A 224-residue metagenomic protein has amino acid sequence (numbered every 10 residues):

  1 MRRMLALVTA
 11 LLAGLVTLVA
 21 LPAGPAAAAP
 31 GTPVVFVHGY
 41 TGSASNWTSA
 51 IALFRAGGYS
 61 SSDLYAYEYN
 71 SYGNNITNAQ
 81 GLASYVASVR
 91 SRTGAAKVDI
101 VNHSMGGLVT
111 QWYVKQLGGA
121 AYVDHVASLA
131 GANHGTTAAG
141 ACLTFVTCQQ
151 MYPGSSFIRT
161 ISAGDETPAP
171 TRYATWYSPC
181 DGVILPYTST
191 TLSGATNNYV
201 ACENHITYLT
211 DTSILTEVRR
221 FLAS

Functional and structural regions predicted by a protein language model:
M1-A28: Secretory targeting and sorting signals
A29-H38, G58-S61, Y67, Y72-T167 (+2 more regions): Serine-dependent carboxylesterase/thioesterase catalytic core of lipase-like alpha/beta-hydrolase/SGNH enzymes
S43-A50: The serine-hydrolase catalytic nucleophile loop
N46, G81, E217: Charged catalytic carboxylate motif
A50-Y59: A short, Lys/Arg-enriched amphipathic alpha-helix followed by its capping loop at the start of a domain
E166-S224: C-terminal catalytic-base region of ester-bond hydrolases, centering on the histidine of the charge-relay
